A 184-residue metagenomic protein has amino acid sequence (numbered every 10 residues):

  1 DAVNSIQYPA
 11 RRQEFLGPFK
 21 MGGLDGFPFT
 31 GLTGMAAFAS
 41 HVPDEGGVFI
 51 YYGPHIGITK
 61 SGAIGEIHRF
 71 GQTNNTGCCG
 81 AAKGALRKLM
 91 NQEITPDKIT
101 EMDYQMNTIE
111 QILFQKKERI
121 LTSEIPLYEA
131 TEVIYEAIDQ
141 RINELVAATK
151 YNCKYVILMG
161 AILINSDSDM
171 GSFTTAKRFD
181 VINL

Functional and structural regions predicted by a protein language model:
D1-P28: Glycine-rich short-loop/terminal segments
A2-Y8, G53-G62: Gly/Ser/Thr-rich loops at beta-strand to alpha-helix junctions that form or flank small-molecule/cofactor-binding
F27-V48, I58-L184: Divalent-metal-activated hydrolytic enzyme cores
